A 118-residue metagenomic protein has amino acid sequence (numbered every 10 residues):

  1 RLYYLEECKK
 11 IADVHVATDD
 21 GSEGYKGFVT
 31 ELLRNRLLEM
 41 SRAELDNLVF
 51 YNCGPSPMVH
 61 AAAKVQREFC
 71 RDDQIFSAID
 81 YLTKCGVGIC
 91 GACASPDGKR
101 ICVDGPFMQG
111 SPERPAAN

Functional and structural regions predicted by a protein language model:
R1-T83: FNR/FR-type flavoprotein reductase catalytic core
S56-A61, D80-P106: Local cysteine-cluster metal-coordination motifs and their immediate loop/turn environment, predominantly Fe-S cluster
Q66, G98-C102, A117: Generic secondary-structure boundary signal with a strong preference for alpha-helix termini
F107-N118: Short microdomains enriched in Cys/His and/or Lys/Arg
